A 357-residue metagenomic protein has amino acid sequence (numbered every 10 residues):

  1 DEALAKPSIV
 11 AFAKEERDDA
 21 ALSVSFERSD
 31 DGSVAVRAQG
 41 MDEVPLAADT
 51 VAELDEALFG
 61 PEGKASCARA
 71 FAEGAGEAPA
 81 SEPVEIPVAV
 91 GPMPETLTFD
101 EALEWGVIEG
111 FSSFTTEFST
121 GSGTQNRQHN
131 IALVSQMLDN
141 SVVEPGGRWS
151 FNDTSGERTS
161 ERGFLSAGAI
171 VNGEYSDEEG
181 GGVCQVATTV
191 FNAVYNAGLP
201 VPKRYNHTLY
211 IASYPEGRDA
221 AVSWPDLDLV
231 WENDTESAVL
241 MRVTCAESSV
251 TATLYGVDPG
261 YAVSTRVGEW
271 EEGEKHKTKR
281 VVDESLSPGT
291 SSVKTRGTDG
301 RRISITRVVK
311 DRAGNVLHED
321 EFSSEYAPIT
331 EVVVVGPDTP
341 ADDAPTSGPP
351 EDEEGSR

Functional and structural regions predicted by a protein language model:
D1-A3: Short, surface-exposed ligand-recognition loops at beta-strand->loop->(often short) alpha-helix junctions that present
K6-P7, A11-A20, V24-D31, A35 (+1 more regions): Well-ordered beta-sheet/strand-loop patches within structured domains
